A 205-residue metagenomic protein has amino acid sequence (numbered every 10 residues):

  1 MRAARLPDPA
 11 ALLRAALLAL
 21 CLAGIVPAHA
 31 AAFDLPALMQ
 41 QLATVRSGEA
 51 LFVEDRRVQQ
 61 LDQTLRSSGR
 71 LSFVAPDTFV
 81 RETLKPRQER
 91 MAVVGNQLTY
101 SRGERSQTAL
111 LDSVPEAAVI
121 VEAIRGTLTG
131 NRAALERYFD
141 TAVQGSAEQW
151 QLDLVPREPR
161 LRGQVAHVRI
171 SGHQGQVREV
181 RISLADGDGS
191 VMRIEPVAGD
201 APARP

Functional and structural regions predicted by a protein language model:
M1-A11: N-terminal secretory signal peptides that target proteins for export/translocation
R14-I25: Bacterial N-terminal signal peptides
V26-A31: Sec/Tat signal peptide C-region and signal peptidase I cleavage site
F33-V58, D62-T64, R102-V155, Q164: Flexible, processing/modification-adjacent segments and terminal tails in exported/periplasmic/extracellular proteins
F52, F79-E82, L98-Y100, L152-L154 (+1 more regions): Short hydrophobic/aromatic-rich beta-strand segments that constitute the beta-sheet cores of beta-sandwich/beta-barrel
Q63-G69, H167, D188: Amphipathic hydrophobic-ligand
R70-E122, S190, P196: An acidic-aromatic
R132-Y138, G145-P205: Gly/Pro-enriched, hydrophobic low-complexity segments that function as extracytoplasmic propeptides/linkers
